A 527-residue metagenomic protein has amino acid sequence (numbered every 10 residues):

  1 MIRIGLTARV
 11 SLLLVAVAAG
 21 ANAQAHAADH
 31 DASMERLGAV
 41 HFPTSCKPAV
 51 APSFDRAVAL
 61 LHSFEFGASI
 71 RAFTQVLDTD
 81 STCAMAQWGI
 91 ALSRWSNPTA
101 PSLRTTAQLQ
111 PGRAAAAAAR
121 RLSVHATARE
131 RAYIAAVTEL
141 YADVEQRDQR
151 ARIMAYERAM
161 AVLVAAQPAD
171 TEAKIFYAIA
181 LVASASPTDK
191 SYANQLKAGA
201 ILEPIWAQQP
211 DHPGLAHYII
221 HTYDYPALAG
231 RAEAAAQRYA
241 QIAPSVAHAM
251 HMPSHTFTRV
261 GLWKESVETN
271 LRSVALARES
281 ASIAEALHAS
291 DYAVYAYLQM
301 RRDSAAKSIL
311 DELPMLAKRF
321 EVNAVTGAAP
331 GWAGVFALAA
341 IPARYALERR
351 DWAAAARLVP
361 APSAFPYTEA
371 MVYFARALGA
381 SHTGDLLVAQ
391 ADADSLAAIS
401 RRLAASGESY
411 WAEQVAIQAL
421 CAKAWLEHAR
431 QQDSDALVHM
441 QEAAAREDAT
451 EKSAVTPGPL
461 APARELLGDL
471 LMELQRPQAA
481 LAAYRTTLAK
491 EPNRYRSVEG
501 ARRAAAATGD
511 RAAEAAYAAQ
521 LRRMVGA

Functional and structural regions predicted by a protein language model:
A8-G20: Bacterial N-terminal signal peptides
A28-A169, F176-V246, M250-R259, R272-V294 (+8 more regions): Short coil/linker segments at helix-helix boundaries
A84, A91, W95, T106-V124 (+5 more regions): TPR/TPR-like (Sel1-like) alpha-helical repeat modules
A84, P244-M250, S254-S308, R357 (+3 more regions): Repeat-solenoid scaffold signature
D303-K307, E312-P330, V335-S395, A429: Long hydrophobic segments that form regular secondary structure
L466-G526: C-terminal structured "cap/appendage" subdomains that terminate the fold
